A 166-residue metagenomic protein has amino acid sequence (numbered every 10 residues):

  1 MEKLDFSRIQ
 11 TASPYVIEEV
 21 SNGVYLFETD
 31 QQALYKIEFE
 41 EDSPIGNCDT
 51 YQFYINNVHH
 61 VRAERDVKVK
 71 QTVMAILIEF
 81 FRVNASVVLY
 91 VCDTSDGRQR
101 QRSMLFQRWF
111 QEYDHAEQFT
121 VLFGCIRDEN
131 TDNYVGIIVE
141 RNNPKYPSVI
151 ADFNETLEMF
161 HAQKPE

Functional and structural regions predicted by a protein language model:
M1-E166: Non-catalytic substrate-recognition and accessory regions of acyl/acetyltransferase enzymes
